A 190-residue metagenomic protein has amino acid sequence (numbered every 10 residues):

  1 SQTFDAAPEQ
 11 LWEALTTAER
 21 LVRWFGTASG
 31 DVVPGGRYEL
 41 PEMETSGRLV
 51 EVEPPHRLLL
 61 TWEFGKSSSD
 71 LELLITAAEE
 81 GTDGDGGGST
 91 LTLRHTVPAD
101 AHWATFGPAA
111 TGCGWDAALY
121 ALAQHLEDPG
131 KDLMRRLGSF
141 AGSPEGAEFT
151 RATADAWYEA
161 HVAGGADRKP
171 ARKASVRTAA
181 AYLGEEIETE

Functional and structural regions predicted by a protein language model:
S1-A28, P170, A174, G184-E190: Hydrophobic ligand-binding cavity/cleft-lining segments
Q2, G47-L49, D70-E79: Hydrophobic/aromatic beta-strand elements that line small-molecule binding cavities or substrate pockets in beta-rich
A6, Q10, A18-E51, P55-R57: Short beta-edge strand/loop motif at the mouth of beta-sheet-based domains
L11-A14, L21, L49, L58-L60 (+3 more regions): Hydrophobic pocket/interface hotspot
E39-L40, S46-R48, W62-F64, T92-R94 (+2 more regions): Hydrophobic alpha-helical segments that drive targeting, anchoring, or assembly
H56-E63, D83-G87: Short, solvent-exposed secondary-structure boundary/capping segments
L58, L74, A78, T90-T92: Ligand-binding pocket scaffold of soluble enzyme catalytic domains
D83-G86, T96-E190: Terminal "cap-and-tail" regions of soluble proteins that handle hydrophobic small molecules
